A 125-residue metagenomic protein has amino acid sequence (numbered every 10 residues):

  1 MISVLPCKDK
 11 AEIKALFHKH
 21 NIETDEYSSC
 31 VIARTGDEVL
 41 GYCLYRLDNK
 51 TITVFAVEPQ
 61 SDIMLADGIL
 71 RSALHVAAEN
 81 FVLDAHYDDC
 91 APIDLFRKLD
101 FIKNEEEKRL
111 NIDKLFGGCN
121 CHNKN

Functional and structural regions predicted by a protein language model:
M1-D25, C119-N125: Short amphipathic alpha-helix that is part of the acyltransferase structural core
C7-K8, V57, Y87-A91: Structural motif
N21, F81, R97-D100: Glycine-centered loop/turn motif at secondary-structure junctions
S29-G68: Conserved donor-binding loop and adjoining core beta-sheet/short helix segment in diverse acyl/aminoacyl transferases
T35, Y87-N125: Terminal substrate-recognition subdomain of acyl/acetyltransferases
I69-A78: A conserved short alpha-helix in the GNAT/GCN5 acetyltransferase fold that borders and helps form the acetyl-CoA
A77-C90: Conserved GNAT acetyl-CoA-binding A-motif
